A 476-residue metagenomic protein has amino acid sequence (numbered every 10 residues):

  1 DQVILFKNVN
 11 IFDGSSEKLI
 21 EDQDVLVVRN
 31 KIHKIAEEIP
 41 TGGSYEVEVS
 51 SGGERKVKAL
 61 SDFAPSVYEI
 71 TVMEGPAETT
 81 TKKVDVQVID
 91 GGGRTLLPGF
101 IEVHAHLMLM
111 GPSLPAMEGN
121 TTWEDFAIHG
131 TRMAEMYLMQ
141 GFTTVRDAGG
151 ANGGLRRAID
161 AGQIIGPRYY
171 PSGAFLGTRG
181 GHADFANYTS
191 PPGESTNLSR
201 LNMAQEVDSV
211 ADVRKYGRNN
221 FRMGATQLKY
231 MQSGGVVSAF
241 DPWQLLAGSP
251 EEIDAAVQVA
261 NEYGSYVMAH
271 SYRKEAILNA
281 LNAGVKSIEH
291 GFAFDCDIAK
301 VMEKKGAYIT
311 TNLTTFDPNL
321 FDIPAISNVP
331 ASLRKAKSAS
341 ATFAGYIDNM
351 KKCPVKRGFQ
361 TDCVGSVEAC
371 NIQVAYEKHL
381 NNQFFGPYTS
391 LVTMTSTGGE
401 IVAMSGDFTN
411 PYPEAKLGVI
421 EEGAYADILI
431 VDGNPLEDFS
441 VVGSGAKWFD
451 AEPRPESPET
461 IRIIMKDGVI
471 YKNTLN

Functional and structural regions predicted by a protein language model:
I11, S16-L97, A116: Histidine-rich, glycine-flanked metal-binding segment
S51-R55, P65, P76, G91-A161 (+3 more regions): Metal-associated gating/positioning segment near the N- to mid-region
L107-E124, G180-E206, S238-A247, F321 (+2 more regions): Acidic/histidine-rich helix-loop elements that form or flank divalent-metal/phosphate-binding sites at the catalytic
G111-L114, R157, A183-F185, S238-F240 (+6 more regions): Histidine/acidic-residue-rich catalytic or RNA/ligand-binding cores of hydrolases and nuclease-related proteins
G149-A151, D160-N279: Histidine/acidic-residue-rich, glycine-tolerant segments that coordinate divalent metal ions
S172, R179, M231-G345, K356-Q360 (+3 more regions): Active-site core of metal-dependent hydrolases
E262, T342-P435: His/Asp/Glu-enriched, well-ordered alpha-helical/loop segment that forms or immediately abuts the divalent-metal
F408-N476: C-terminal cap of metal-dependent C-N hydrolases
